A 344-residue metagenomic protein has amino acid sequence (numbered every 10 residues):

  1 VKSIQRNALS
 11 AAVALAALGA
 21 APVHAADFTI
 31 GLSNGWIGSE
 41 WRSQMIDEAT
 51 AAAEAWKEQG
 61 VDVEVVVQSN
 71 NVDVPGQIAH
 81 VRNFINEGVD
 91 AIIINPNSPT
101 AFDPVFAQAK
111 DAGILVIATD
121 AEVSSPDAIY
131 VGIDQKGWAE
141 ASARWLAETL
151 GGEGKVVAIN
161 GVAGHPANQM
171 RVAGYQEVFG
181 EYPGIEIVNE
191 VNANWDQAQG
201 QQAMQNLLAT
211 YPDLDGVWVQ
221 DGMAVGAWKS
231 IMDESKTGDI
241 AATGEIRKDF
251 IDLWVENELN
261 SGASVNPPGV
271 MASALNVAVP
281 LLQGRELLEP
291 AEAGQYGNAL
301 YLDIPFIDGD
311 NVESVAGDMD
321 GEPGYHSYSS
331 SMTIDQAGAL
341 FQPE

Functional and structural regions predicted by a protein language model:
A20-A25: Sec/Tat signal peptide C-region and signal peptidase I cleavage site
T29-A52, W56, V66-A79, V89 (+3 more regions): Extracytoplasmic "Venus flytrap"
W41-K57, W138-S142, P166-I185, A203 (+1 more regions): Short, solvent-exposed amphipathic alpha-helices that sit in or adjacent to ligand/effector-binding or catalytic
A55-N70, V156-A158, Q176-Q197: Short beta-strand elements in bilobed, periplasmic/extracellular small-molecule ligand-binding domains
Q77, V131-V156, M170, Q199-Q201 (+2 more regions): Hydrophobic alpha-helical segments within soluble ligand-binding/sensing domains
R82, D90-A109, Y175, A193-L253: Hydrophobic alpha-helical
P99-G137, A141, E148, K155 (+1 more regions): Flexible loop/hinge segments that line or gate small-molecule binding clefts
V178-Y182, V277-E344: Hinge/cleft segment of the Venus flytrap/periplasmic-binding protein
